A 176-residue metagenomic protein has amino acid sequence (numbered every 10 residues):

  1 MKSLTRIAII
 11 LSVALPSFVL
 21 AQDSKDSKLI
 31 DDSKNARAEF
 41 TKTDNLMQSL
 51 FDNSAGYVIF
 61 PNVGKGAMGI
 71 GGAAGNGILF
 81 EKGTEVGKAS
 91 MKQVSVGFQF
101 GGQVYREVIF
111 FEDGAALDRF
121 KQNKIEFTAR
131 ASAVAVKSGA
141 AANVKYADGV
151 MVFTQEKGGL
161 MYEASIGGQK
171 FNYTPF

Functional and structural regions predicted by a protein language model:
M1-I9: Bacterial N-terminal signal peptides that target proteins for export
L15-A21: Sec/Tat signal peptide C-region and signal peptidase I cleavage site
Q22-F176: Small-residue-enriched, tightly packed secondary-structure blocks
